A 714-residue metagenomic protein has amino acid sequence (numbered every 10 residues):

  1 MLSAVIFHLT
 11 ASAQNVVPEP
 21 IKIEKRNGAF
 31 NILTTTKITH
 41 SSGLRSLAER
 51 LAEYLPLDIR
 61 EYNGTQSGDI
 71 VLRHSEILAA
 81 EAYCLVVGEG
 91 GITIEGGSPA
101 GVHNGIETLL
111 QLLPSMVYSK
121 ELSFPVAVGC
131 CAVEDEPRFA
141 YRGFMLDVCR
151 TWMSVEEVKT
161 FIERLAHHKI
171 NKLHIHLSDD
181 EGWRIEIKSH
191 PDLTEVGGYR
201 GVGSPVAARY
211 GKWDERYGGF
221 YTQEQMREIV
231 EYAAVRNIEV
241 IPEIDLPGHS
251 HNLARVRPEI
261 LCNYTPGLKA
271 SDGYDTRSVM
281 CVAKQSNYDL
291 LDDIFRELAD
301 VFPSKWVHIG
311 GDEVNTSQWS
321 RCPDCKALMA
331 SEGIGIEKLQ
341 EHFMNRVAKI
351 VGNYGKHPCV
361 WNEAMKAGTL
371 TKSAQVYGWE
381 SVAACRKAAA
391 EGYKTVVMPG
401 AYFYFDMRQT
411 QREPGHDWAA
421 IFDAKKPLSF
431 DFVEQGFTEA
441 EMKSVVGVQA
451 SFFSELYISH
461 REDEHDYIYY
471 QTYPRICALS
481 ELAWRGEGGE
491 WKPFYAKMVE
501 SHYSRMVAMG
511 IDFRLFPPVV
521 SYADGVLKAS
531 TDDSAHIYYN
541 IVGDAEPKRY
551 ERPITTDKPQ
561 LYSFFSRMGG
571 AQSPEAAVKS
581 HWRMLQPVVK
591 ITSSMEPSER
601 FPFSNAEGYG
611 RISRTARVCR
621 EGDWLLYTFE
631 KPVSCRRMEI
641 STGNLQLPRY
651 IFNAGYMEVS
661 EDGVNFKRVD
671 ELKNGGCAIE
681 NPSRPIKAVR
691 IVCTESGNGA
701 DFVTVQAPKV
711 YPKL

Functional and structural regions predicted by a protein language model:
A4, A11-A140, C359-M365, R461 (+2 more regions): Acidic, contiguous N-terminal accessory segments
L78-D289, D293-W306, R346, I350 (+1 more regions): Feature activates predominantly on carbohydrate-active enzymes
P258, S271, T276-K372, W379-K387: Active-site neighborhood of glycoside hydrolase catalytic domains
P358-E363, L370-A374, E380-S530: Flexible, acidic glycine-rich loops studded with aromatic residues
A496-T615: Low-complexity, disordered linker/stalk regions enriched in Pro/Thr/Ser/Gly
S530-I537, P632-V633, Y650-F652, I686: Short proline/glycine-enriched turn/loop motifs at strand-loop junctions of beta-rich domains
A577-C635, S641-I651, E671-L672, A700-F702 (+1 more regions): Disordered, acidic Ser/Thr/Pro-rich linker "stalks" and the adjacent N-terminal cap of the next globular domain
Q646-L714: Trp- and acidic/polar-enriched beta-sheet ligand-binding modules for extracellular glycan and matrix recognition
